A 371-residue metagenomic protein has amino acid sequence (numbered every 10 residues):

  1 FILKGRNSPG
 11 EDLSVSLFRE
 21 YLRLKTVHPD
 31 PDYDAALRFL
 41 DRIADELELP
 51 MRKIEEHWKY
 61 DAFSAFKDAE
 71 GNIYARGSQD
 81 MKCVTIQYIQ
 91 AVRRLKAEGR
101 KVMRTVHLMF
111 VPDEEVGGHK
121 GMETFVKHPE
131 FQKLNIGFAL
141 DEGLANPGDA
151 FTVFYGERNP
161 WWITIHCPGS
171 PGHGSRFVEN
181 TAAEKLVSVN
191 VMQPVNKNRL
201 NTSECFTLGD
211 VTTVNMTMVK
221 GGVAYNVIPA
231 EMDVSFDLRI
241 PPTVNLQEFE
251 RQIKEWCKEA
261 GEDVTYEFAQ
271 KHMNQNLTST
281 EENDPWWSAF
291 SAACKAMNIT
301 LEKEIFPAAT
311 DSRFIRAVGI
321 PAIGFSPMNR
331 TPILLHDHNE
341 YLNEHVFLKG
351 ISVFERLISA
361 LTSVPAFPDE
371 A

Functional and structural regions predicted by a protein language model:
F1-T85, I89, R94-R104: Acidic/His- and Gly-rich active-site-bordering loop/insert found across diverse amide/peptide-bond hydrolases
I2, T26, L144-D149, Y155-G156 (+1 more regions): Metal-dependent amide/peptide-bond hydrolase catalytic core, centered on the "pita-bread" metallohydrolase fold
V15, R19, D41, I86-I89 (+6 more regions): Predominant activation on well-ordered alpha-helical scaffold segments within soluble catalytic domains
L47-L49, R104, N135-G137, G319-P321: Loop/turn elements at helix/coil->beta-strand transitions in domains of secreted/extracellular proteins
D68, T124-F138, V178, Q193 (+1 more regions): Structural signature of cysteine-dependent C-C bond-forming condensing enzymes
I73, G137-A139, T164: Short glycine-aspartate micro-motif
A75-I86, E115, N180-A183, Y341-L348: Short, conserved micro-motifs enriched in small and acidic residues
Q79-G156: Acidic/histidine-rich catalytic neighborhood of metal-dependent amide-processing enzymes
